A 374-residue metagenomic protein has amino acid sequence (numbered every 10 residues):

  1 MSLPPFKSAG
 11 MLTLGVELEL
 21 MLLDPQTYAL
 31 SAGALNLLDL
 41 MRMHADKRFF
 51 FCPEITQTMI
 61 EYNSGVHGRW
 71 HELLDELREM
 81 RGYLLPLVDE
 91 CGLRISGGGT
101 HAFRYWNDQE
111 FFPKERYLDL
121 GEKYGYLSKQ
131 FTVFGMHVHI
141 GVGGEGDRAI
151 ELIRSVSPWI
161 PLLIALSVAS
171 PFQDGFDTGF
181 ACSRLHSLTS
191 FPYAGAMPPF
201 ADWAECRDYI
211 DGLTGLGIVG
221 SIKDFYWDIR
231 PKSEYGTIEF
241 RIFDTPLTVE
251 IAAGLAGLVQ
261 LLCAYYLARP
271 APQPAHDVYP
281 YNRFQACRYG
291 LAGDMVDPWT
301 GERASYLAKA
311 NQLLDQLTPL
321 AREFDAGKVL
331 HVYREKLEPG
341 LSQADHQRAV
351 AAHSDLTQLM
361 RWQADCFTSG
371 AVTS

Functional and structural regions predicted by a protein language model:
M1-C91, L120, S187-S374: C-terminal accessory/tail domains of diverse enzymes
K7, G98, A102, E115 (+3 more regions): Metal-dependent DNA replication initiation modules
L20, Y62, G135-G141: Short cationic amphipathic helices and targeting signals
P25, L93, G98-F103, M136 (+4 more regions): An acidic- and aromatic-residue-enriched active-site/binding cleft used to recognize and process polar
L37, E79, H101, Y105 (+6 more regions): Flexible domain-boundary/linker segments
H67-V133: Well-ordered mid-protein domain cores that form the structural environment of catalytic cofactors
L87-C91, G143-L152, P158-L166, L261-A271: Secondary-structure boundary elements
